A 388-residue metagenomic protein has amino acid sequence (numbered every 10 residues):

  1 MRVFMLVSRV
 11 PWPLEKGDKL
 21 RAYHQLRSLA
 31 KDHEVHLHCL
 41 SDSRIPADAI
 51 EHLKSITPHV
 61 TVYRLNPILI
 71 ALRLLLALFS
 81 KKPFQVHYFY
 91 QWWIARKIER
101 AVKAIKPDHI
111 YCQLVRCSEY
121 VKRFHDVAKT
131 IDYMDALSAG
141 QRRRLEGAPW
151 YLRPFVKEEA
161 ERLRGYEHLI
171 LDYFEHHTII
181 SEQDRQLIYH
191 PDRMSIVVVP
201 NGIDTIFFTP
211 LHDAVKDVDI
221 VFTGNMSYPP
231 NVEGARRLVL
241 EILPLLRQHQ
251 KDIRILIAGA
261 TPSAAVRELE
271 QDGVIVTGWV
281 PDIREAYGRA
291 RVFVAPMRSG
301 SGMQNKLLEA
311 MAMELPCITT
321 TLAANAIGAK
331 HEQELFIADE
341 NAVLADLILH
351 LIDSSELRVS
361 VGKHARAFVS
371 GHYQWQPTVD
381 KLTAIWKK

Functional and structural regions predicted by a protein language model:
M1-V62: N-terminal subdomain of nucleotide-sugar transferases
S8, P67, A71-Y88, K129-H168 (+1 more regions): Acceptor-binding helix/loop patch of EC 2.4 sugar-transfer enzymes, predominantly nucleotide-sugar-dependent
T130, S138, V156-P210: Donor nucleotide-sugar binding/catalytic pocket of nucleotide-sugar-dependent glycosyltransferases
E175, V274, E285-G302, M313-P316: Acidic donor-binding loop of glycosyltransferase active sites
V198-R289: Conserved catalytic-core segment of nucleotide-activated headgroup transferases in glycan assembly
K306-E309, P316-T320: Short hydrophobic beta-strand element within catalytic cores of glycosyltransferases and related nucleotide-activated
L335-A342, H350-S355: Conserved acidic donor-binding segment of nucleotide-sugar-dependent glycosyltransferases
H350, L357-G371, T378-K381: A short, well-ordered alpha-helix in the C-terminal region of glycosyltransferases
